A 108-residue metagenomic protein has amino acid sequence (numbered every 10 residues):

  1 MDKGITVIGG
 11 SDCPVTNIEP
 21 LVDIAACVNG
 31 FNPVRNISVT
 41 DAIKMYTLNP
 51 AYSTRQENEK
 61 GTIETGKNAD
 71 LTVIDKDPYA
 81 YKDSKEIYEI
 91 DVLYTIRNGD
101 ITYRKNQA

Functional and structural regions predicted by a protein language model:
M1-Y79, I90-N98: His/Asp/Glu-enriched, well-ordered alpha-helical/loop segment that forms or immediately abuts the divalent-metal
S84-Q107: P-loop/Walker A phosphate-binding loop and immediately adjacent motor/lid segment at beta-alpha junctions
